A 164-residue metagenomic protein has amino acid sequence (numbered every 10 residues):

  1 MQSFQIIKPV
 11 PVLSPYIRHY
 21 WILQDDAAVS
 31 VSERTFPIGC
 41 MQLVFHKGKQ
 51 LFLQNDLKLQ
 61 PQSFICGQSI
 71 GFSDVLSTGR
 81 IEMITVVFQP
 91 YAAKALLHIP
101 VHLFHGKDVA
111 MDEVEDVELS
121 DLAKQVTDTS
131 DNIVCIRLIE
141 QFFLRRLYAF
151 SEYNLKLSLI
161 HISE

Functional and structural regions predicted by a protein language model:
Q2-V109: N-terminal regulatory/effector-sensing and dimerization cores that precede helix-turn-helix DNA-binding domains
P9-L13, F36-G39, E118, D131-C135 (+2 more regions): Alpha-helical structural motif
D56, T129, F150: Short, glycine- and charge-enriched coil/turn segments that flank and shape catalytic ligand pockets
H102-T129: Aromatic/histidine-rich interaction motifs
L103-H105, I133, L159: HhH-family (HhH-GPD) DNA N-glycosylase catalytic core used in base-excision repair
L122-F143, L147: Well-ordered alpha/beta subsegment
L144-L157: Short, Lys/Arg-enriched anionic-surface-contact patches
S158-E164: Residue-level detector of conserved catalytic or cofactor/ligand-binding positions in enzyme active sites
